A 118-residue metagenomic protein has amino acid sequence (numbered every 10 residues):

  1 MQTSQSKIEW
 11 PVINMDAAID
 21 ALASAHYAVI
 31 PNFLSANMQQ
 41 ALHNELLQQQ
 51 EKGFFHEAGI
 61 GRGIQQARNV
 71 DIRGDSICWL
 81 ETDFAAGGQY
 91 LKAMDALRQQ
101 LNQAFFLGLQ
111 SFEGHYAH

Functional and structural regions predicted by a protein language model:
M1-H118: Fe(II)/2-oxoglutarate oxygenase catalytic core
